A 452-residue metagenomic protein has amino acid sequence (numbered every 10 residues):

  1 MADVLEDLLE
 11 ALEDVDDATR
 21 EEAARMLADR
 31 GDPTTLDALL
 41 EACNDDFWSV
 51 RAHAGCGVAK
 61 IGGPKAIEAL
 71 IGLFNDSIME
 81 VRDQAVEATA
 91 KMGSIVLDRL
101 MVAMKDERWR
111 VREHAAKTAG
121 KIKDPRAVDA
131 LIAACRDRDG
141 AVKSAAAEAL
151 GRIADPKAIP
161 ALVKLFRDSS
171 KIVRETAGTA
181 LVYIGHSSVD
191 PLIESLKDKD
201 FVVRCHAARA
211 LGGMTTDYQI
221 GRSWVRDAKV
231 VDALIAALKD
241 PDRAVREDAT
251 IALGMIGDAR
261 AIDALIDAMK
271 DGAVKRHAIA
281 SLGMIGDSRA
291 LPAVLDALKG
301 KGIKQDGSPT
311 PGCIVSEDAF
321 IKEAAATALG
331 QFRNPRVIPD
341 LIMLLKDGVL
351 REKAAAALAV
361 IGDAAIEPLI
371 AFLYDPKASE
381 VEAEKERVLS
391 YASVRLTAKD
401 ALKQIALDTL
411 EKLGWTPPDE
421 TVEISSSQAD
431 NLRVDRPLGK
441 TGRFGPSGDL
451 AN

Functional and structural regions predicted by a protein language model:
M1-A2, E10, D17-D32, E41 (+20 more regions): Structural detector for internal amphipathic alpha-helices that build alpha-solenoid repeat scaffolds
V4, E80, V230, G414 (+1 more regions): HEAT/HEAT-like alpha-solenoid repeats
D7-L8, A38-L40, A69-I71, R99-M101 (+8 more regions): Buried hydrophobic core positions in alpha-solenoid tandem helical repeats
R126, P160, R226-K229, P292: Structural signature of tandem alpha-helical TPR/SEL1-like repeats, specifically the intra-repeat loop/turn
D449-N452: Short acidic DE-rich linear segments
